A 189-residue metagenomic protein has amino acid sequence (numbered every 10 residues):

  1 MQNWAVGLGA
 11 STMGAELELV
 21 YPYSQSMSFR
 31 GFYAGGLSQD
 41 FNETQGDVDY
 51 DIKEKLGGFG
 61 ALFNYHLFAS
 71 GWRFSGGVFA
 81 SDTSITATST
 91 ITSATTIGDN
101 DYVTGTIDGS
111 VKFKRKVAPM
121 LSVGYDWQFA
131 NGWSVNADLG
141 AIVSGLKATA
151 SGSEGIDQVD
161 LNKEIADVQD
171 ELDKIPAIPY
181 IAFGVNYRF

Functional and structural regions predicted by a protein language model:
M1, D173-K174, F189: Cleavable N-terminal export/targeting peptides
M1-N3, P22, F29, G36-L37 (+3 more regions): A membrane-pore/channel beta-structure motif
Q2-W4, A15, Q25-M27, S70-W72 (+3 more regions): Outer-envelope beta-barrel architecture signal
A5-Y21, G36, I175: Solvent-exposed loop/turn segments connecting transmembrane beta-strands in outer-membrane beta-barrel proteins
L8, L17-Y21, A61-Y65, G76-V78 (+3 more regions): Residues on the lipid-exposed face of transmembrane beta-strands in outer-membrane beta-barrel proteins
A10-G14, Y33-Q39, L67, V78-S84 (+3 more regions): Transmembrane beta-strands of outer-membrane beta-barrel pores
Y33-G60, D82-A118, S144-Y180: Extracellular/periplasm-exposed beta-strand and loop segments of Gram-negative cell-envelope proteins, dominated by
L121, A130-N131, V135-A137, A148-A150: A C-terminal functional module that forms or caps the active site or interfaces directly with catalytic machinery
